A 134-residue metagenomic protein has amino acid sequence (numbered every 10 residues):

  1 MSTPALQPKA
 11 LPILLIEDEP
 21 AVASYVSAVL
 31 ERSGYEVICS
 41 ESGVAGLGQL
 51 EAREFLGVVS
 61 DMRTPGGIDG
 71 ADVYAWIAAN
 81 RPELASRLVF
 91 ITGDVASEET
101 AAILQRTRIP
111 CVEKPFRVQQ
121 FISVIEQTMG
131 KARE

Functional and structural regions predicted by a protein language model:
M1-L14, S33, V44, A78-A79 (+3 more regions): Non-catalytic signal-transmission and effector/linker regions of two-component phosphorelay proteins
L14, S27, C39-G57, M62-P65 (+1 more regions): Acidic, metal-coordinating helix/loop segments flanking the phosphotransfer/catalytic sites of two-component signaling
E17: Conserved acidic carboxylate
P20-I38, I109: Two-component/phosphorelay signaling modules centered on CheY-like receiver
A28-S33, Q49, I103-L104: Alpha-helical interaction/dimerization surfaces of two-component signaling modules
G48, D69-L84: Short amphipathic alpha-helix used as the core "switch/output" element in two-component signaling
P65-G67, A96: The feature encodes the CheY-like receiver
I91-T92: Hydrophobic/aromatic residues positioned on beta-strands within the core alpha/beta folds
